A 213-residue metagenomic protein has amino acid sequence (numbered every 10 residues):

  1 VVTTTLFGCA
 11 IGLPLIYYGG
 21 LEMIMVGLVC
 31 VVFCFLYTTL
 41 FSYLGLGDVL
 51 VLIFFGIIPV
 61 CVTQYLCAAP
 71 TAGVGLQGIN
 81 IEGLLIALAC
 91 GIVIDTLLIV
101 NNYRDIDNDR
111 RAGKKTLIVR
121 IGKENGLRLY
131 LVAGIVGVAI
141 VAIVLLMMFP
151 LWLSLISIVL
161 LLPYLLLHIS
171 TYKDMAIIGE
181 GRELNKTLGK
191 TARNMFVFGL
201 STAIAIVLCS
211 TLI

Functional and structural regions predicted by a protein language model:
V1-G73: Intramembrane alpha-helical segments
V1-Y18, K114-P150, A192-F196: Multi-pass membrane catalytic core of lipid/isoprenoid biosynthesis enzymes
V29-L40, C61-V62, L88-Y103, L162-M175: Transmembrane alpha-helical segments that form the membrane-embedded catalytic/substrate-channel core of multi-pass
L50-Q64, V119-K123, K186-T202: Small-residue-rich segments of transmembrane alpha-helices in multi-pass membrane proteins, especially helix faces
V51-I106, A112, E124-L127: Functional transmembrane core segments of multi-pass inner-membrane proteins
C61-G73, A139-I140, M195-I213: Hydrophobic alpha-helical transmembrane segments in multi-pass integral membrane proteins
L98-K123, T171-K186: Cytosolic, membrane-interface loops and tails of multi-pass inner-membrane proteins
L146-C209: Extended hydrophobic alpha-helices typical of membrane-associated regions
